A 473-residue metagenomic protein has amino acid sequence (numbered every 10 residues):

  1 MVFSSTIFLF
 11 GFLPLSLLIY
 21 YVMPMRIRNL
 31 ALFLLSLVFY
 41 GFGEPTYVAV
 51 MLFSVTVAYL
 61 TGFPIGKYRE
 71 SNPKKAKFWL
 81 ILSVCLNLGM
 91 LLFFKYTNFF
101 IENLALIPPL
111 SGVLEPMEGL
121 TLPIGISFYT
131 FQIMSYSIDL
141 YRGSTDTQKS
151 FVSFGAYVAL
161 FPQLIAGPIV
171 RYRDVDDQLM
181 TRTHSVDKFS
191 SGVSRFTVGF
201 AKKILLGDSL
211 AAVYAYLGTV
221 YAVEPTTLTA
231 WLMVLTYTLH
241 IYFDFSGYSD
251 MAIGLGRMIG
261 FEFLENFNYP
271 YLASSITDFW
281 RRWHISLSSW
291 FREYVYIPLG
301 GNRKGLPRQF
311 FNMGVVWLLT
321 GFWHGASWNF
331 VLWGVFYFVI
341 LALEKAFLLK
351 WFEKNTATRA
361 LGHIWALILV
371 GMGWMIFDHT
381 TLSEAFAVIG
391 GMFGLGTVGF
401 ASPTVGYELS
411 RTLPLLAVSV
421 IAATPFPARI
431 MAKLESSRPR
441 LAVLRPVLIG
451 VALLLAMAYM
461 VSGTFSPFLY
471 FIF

Functional and structural regions predicted by a protein language model:
M1-I472: Membrane-embedded transmembrane alpha-helical bundles that form the catalytic cores of multi-pass lipid-modifying
